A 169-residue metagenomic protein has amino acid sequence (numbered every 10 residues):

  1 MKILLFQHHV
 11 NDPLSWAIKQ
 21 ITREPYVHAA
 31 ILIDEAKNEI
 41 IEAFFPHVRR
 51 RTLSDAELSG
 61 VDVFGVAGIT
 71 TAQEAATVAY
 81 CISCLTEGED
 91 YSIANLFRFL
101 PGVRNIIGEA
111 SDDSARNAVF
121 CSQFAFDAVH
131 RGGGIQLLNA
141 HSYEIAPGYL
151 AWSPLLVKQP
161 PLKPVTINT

Functional and structural regions predicted by a protein language model:
M1-I3: Extreme N-terminal starter segment of soluble prokaryotic enzymes
L5-A72, I107-D113: Glycine-rich catalytic cores of cysteine/serine-nucleophile enzymes that process amide/ester linkages in cell-envelope
L14-S15, G88, P147: Generic secondary-structure boundary/loop-capping signal
D34, L85, V129-G132: Generic helix-packing signal
I40, Q73-T77, C121: Amphipathic alpha-helical interface surfaces
A72-N105: A structural motif
R98-T169: Activation targets extended, charge/polar-rich intrinsically disordered C-terminal tails
